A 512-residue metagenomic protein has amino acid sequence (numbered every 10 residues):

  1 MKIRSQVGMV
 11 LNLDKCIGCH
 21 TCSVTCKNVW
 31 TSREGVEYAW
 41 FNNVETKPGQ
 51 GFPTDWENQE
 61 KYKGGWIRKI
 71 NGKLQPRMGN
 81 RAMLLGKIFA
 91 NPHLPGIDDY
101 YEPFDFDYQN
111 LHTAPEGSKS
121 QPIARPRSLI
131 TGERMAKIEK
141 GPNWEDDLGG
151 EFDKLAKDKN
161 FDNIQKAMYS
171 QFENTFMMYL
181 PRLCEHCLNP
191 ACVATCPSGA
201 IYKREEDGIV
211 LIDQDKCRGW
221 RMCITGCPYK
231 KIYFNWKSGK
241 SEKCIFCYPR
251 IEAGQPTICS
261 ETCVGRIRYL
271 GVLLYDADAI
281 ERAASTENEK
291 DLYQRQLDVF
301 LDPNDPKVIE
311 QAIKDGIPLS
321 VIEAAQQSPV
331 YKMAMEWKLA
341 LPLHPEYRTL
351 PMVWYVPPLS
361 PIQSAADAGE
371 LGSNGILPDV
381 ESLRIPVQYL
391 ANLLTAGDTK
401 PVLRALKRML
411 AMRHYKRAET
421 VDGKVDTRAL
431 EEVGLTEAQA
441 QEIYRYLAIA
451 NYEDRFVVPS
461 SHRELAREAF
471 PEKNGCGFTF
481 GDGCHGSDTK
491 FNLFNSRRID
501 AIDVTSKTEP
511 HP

Functional and structural regions predicted by a protein language model:
M1-P512: Non-ligating segments of multi-cofactor redox enzymes
